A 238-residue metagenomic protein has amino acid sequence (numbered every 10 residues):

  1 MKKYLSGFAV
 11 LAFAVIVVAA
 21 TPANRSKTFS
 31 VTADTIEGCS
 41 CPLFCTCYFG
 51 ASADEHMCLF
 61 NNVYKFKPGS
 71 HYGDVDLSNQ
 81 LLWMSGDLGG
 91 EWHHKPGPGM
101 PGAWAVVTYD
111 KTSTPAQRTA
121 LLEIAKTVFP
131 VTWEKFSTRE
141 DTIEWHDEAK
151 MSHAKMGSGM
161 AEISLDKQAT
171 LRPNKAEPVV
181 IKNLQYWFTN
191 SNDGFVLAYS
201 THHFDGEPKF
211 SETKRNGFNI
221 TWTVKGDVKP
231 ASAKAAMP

Functional and structural regions predicted by a protein language model:
M1-V10: Bacterial N-terminal signal peptides that target proteins for export
G7, I16-S26: Bacterial Sec-dependent signal peptides at the C-terminal "C-region" and cleavage site
K27-P238: Beta-strand-enriched cores of mature, soluble protein domains
